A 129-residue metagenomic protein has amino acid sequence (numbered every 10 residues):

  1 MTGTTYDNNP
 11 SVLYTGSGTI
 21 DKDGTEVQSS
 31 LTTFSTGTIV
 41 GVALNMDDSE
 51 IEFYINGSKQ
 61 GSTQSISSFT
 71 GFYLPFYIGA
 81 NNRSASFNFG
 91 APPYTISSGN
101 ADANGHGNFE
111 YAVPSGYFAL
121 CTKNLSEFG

Functional and structural regions predicted by a protein language model:
M1-G129: PRY/SPRY (B30.2) beta-sandwich protein-interaction domains and their adjacent Ser/Pro/Gly-rich low-complexity linkers
